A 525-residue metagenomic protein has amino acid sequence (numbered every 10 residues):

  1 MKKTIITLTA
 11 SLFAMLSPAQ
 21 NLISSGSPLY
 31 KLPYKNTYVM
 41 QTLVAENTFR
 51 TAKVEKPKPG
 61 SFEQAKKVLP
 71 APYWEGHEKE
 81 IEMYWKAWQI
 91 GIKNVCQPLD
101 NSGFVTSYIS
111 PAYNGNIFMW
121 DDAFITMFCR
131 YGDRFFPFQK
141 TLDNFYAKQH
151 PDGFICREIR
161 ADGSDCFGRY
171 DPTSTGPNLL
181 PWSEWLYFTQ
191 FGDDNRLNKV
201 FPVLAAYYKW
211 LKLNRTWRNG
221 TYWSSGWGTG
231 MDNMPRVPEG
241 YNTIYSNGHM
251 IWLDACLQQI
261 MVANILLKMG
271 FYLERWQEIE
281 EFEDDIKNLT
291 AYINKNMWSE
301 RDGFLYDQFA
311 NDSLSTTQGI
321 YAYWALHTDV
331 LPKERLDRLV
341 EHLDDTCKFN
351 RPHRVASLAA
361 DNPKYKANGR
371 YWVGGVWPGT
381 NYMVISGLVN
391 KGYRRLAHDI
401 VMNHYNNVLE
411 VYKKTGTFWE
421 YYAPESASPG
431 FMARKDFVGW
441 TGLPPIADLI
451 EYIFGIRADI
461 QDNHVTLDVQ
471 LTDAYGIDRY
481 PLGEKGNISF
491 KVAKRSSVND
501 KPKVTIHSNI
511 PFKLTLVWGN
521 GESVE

Functional and structural regions predicted by a protein language model:
M1-Q20: Bacterial Sec-dependent N-terminal signal peptides
S24-E46, W74-N116, K140-D171, T216-I251 (+6 more regions): Extended glycan-interaction surfaces of carbohydrate-active proteins
K31, N36-M40, G115-G226, W252-C256 (+5 more regions): Aromatic-rich carbohydrate-recognition surfaces in CAZymes
V44-P59: Acidic, low-complexity proline/glycine-rich segments
K58-G76: Short, contiguous pre-domain boundary segments
A71-I81, C129-L142, Y187-A205, K268-N288 (+3 more regions): Structural helix-adjacent loops and short alpha-helical linkers that scaffold large soluble proteins
K86-K93, N144, V203-W217, Q258 (+3 more regions): Alpha-helical scaffold segments in carbohydrate-active enzymes
H342-F349, S386, N390-E525: Non-catalytic C-terminal accessory modules of carbohydrate-active enzymes
